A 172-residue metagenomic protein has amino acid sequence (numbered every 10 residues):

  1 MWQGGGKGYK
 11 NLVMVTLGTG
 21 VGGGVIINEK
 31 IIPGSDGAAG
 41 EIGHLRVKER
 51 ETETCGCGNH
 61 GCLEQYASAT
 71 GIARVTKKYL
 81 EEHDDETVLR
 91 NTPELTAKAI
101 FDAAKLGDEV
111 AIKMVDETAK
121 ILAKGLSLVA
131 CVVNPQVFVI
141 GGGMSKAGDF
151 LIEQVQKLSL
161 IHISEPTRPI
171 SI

Functional and structural regions predicted by a protein language model:
W2-Y9, I31, E49-C55, N59-S164 (+1 more regions): ATP-binding/phosphotransfer module of carbohydrate and carboxylate kinases, centering on a glycine-rich
Y9-K10, G40: Short beta-strand-initiation
V13-V15: Conserved beta-strand elements of the Class I
G22-I26: Short beta-strand scaffold segments in enzyme catalytic cores
A38-E51: A short, polar/charged loop-to-alpha-helix boundary motif
